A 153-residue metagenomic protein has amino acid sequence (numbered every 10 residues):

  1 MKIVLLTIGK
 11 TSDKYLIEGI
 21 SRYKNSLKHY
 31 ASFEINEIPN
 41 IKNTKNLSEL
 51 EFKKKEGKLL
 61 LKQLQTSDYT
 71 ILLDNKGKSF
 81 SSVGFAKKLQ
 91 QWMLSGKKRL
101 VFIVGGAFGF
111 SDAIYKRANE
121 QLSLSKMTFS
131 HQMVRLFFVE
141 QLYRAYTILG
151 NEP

Functional and structural regions predicted by a protein language model:
M1-L27: N-terminal beta1-alpha1 ligand-phosphate binding loop
K2, K98-F102: Loop/turn-to-beta-strand initiation segments
L6-I8, N36-I38, L73, I103: Short hydrophobic segments within beta-strands
T11, N75-K78, G106-F108: Short glycine-rich anion-binding loops that position phosphate/pyrophosphate groups of nucleotides and phosphorylated
K28-E34: A generic structural motif
F33, P39-K98: S-adenosyl-L-methionine/SAH cofactor-binding core of RNA-modifying enzymes
G105-G106, R117: Proline/glycine-rich low-complexity loops and linkers
D112-P153: Structured adenosyl-cofactor binding patch, chiefly the S-adenosyl-L-methionine
